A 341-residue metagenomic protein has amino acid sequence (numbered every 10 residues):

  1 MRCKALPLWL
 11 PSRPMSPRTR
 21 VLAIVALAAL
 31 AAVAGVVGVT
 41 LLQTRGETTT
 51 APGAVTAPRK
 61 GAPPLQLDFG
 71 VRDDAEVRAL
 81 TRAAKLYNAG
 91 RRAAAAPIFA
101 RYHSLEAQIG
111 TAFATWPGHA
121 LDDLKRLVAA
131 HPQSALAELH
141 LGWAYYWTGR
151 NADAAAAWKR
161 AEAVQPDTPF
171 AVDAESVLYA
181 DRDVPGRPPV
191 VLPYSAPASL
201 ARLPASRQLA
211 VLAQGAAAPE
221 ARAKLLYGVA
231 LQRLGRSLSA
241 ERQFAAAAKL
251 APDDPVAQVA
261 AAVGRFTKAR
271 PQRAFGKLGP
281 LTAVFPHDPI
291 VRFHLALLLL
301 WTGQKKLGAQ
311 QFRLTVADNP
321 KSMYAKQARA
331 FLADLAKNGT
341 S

Functional and structural regions predicted by a protein language model:
D68-P117, H140, V190-L238: Alpha-helical segment of the N-proximal tetratricopeptide repeat
V77, E106, L136, P169-D173 (+4 more regions): Start-of-helix register in tetratricopeptide repeats
A84, I109-F113, W143, V177 (+4 more regions): Residue-level recognition of tetratricopeptide repeat
N88, F113, P117, W147-T148 (+5 more regions): Register position in tetratricopeptide repeats
A100, S104-A129, L200, A221-S237 (+1 more regions): Alpha-helical adaptor scaffolds
G110, H140, D173-V177, L226 (+3 more regions): Canonical tetratricopeptide repeat
V172-S199, L203-L209, A309-S341: Terminal, low-structured helical/coil segments at or just beyond the last alpha-helical repeat
